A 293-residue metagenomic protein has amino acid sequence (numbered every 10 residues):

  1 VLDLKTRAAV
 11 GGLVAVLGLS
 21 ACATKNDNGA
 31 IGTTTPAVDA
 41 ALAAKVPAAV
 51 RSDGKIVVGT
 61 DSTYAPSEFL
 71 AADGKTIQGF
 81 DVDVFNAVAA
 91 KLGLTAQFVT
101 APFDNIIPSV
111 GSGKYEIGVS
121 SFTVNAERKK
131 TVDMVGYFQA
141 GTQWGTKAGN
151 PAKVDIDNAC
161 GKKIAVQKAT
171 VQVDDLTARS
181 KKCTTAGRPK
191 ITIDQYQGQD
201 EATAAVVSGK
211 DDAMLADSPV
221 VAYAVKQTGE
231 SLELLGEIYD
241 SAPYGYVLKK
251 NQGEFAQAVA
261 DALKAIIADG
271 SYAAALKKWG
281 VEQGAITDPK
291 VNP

Functional and structural regions predicted by a protein language model:
G18-A21: C-terminal motif of bacterial Sec signal peptides marking the signal peptidase cleavage site
A23-N26: Bacterial signal peptide processing site
I31-S120, D269: Extracytoplasmic small-molecule ligand-binding "clamshell" domains of the periplasmic binding protein/Venus flytrap
A65, I77-A90, F122-T123, G141-G198 (+2 more regions): Bilobed "Venus flytrap"/periplasmic-binding protein-like clamshell domains and structurally analogous long
T95-D157: Acidic, polar ligand-binding/catalytic clefts
Q97-P108, P151-A152, I191-A204, A242: Short helix-initiation/N-cap motifs at beta->coil->alpha
F122-K129, T177-A178, V207-D240: A ligand-binding cleft/hinge motif common to bilobed small-molecule-binding domains
Q139-T146, A222, K226-K264, V281-P293: Periplasmic-binding protein-like
